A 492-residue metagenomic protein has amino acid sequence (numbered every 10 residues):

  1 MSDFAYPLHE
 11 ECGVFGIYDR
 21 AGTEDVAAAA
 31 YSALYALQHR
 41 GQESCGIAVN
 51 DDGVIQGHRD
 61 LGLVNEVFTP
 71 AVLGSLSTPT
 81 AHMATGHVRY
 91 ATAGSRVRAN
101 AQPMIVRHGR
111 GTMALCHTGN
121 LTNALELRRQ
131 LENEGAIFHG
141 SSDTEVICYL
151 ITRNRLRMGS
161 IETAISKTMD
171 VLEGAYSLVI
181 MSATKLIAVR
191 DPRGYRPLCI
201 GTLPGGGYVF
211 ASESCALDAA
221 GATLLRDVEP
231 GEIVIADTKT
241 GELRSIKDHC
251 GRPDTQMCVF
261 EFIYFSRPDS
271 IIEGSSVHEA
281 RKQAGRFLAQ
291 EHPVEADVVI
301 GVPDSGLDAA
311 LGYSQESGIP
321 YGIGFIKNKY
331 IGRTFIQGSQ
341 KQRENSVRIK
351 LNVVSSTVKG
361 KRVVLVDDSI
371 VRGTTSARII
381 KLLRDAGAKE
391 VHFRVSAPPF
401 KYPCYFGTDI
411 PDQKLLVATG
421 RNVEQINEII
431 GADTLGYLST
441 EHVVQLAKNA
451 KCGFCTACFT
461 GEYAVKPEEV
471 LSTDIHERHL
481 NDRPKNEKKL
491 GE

Functional and structural regions predicted by a protein language model:
M1-P230, I235-T238, E242-A296, V302 (+2 more regions): Conserved short alpha-helical segments that host acidic/polar catalytic motifs at enzyme active sites
T92-A93, N123, I187, Y195-R196 (+7 more regions): Flexible loop/turn segments at secondary-structure boundaries
C116, M181, V189-R190, G201 (+12 more regions): Generic beta-strand/beta-sheet core signal
A136, R157-M158, P293-D297, Q315-G322 (+2 more regions): Secondary-structure transition/capping motifs at alpha-helix termini and the adjoining loop/turn into the next element
G140, E145-C148, Y321-G332, I429-A447: A conserved beta-strand->alpha-helix junction
K167, C215-A216, A220-L224, G231-E232 (+4 more regions): Phosphate/diphosphate-binding loops
M169, T184, G221-D227, K381-E492: PRPP-dependent phosphoribosyltransferase catalytic core
G318-V363, T374, K401-G407: Short, glycine/charge-rich flexible loops or terminal/linker lids adjacent to PRPP-binding catalytic cores
